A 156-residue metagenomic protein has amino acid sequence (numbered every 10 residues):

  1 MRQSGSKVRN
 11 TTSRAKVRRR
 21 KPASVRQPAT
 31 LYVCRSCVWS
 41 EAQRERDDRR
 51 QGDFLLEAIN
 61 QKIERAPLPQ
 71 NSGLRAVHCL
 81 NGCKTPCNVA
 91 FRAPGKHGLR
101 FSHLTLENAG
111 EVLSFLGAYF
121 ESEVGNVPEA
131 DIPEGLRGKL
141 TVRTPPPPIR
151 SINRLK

Functional and structural regions predicted by a protein language model:
R2-A42: N-terminal, Lys/Arg- and Ser/Thr-rich interaction peptides
P22-Y32, N60-G82: Immediate flanking context of iron-sulfur cluster ligation sites
T30-E45, R75-A93: Local cysteine-cluster metal-coordination motifs and their immediate loop/turn environment, predominantly Fe-S cluster
C34-S72: Small-residue-enriched alpha-helical segments and adjacent helix-cap loops that form tight helix-helix packing
E64-C79, L106-G138: Short Fe-S-cluster ligation motifs
K84-T85, F91-K96, Y119-K156: Short flanking/linker segments adjacent to small metal-binding domains or redox-active Cys/His motifs
P94-L104: Short Cys/His-based metal-binding microdomains
